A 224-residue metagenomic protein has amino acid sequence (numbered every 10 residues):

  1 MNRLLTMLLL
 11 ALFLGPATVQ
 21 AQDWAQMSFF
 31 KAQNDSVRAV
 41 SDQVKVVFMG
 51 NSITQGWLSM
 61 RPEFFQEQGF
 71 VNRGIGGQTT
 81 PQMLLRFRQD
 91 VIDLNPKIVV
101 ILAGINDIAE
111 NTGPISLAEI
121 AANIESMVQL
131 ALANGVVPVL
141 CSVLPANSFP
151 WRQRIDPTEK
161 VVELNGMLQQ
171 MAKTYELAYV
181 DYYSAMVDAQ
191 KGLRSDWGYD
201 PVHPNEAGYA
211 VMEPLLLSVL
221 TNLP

Functional and structural regions predicted by a protein language model:
M1-L4: Positively charged n-region of N-terminal signal peptides that target proteins for export
M7-P16: Bacterial N-terminal signal peptides
Q20-I98: Serine-esterase "nucleophile elbow" of acetyl-processing enzymes
Q22, L144-P224: Catalytic His-Asp segment of secreted/periplasmic serine-dependent ester chemistry enzymes
V46-M49, F70-G74, I98-A103, P138-S142 (+2 more regions): Structural recognition of the beta-strand scaffold that forms the well-ordered cores of secreted hydrolase catalytic
S52-G56, G76-T80, I105-E110, L144-S148 (+2 more regions): Solvent-exposed loop/turn segments at secondary-structure junctions within structured extracellular/periplasmic domains
L102-I108, V128-V161: Active-site segments of SGNH/GDSL-like serine hydrolases that catalyze O-acetyl group transfer/hydrolysis on lipids
S116-C141, M167-L177: Charged, glycine-enriched surface loops/patches that mediate electrostatic binding to polyanionic ligands
